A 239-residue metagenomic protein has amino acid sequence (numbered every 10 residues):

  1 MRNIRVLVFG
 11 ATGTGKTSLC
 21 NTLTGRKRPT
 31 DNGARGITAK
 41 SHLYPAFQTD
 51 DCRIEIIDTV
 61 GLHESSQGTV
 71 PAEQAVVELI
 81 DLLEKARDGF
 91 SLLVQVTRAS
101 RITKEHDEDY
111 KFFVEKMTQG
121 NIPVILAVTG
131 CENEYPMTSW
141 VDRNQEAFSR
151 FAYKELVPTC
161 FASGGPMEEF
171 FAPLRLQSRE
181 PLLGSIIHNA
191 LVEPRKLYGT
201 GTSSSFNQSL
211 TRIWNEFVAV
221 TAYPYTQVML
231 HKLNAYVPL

Functional and structural regions predicted by a protein language model:
M1-L239: Conserved GTPase G-domain substructure that encodes guanine base recognition and part of the catalytic core, centered
